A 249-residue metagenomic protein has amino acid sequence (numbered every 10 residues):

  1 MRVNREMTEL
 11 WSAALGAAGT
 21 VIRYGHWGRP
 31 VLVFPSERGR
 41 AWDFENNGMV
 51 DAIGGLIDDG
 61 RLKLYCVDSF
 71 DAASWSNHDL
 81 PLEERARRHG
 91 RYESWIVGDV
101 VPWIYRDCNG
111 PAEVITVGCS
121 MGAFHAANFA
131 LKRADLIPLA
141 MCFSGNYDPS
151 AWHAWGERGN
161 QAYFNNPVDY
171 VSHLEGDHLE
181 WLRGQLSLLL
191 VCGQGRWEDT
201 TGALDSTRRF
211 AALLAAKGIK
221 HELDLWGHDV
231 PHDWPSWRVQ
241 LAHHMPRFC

Functional and structural regions predicted by a protein language model:
M1-C249: Non-catalytic cap/lid and distal C-terminal segments of serine-dependent acyl enzymes
